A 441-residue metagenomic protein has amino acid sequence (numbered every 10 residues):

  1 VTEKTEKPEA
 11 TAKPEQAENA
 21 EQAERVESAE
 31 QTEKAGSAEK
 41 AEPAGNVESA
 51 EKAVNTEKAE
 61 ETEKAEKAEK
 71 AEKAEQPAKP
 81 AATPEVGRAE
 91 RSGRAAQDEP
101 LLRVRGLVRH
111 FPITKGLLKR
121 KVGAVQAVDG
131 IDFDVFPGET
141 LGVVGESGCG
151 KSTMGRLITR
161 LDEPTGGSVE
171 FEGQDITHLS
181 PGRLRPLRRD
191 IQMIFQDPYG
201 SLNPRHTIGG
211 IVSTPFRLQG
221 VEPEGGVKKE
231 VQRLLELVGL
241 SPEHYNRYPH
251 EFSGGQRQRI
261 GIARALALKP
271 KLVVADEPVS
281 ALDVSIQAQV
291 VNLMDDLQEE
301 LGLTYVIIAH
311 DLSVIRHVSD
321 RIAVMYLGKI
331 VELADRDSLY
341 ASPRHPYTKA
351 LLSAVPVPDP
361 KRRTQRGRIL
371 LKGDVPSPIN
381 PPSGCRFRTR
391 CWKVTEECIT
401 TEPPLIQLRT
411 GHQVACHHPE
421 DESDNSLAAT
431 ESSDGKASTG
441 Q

Functional and structural regions predicted by a protein language model:
R91-P100, I113-K119, A124, D335-A437 (+1 more regions): Short catalytic/signature loops enriched in Gly
V144-G145: The feature captures the beta-strand-to-loop junction immediately N-terminal to the Walker
T159: Helix-to-loop junction immediately C-terminal to a conserved catalytic motif
G167-D175, L187: Conserved ABC transporter NBD signature motif
Q174-D175, G226-E243, L352-S353: Conserved ABC ATPase "signature" region
Y248-F252, Q256: Conserved ABC ATPase signature
K271-V274, P278-L282, I286-T364: P-loop NTP-binding/switch modules centered on Walker-like glycine-rich loops
